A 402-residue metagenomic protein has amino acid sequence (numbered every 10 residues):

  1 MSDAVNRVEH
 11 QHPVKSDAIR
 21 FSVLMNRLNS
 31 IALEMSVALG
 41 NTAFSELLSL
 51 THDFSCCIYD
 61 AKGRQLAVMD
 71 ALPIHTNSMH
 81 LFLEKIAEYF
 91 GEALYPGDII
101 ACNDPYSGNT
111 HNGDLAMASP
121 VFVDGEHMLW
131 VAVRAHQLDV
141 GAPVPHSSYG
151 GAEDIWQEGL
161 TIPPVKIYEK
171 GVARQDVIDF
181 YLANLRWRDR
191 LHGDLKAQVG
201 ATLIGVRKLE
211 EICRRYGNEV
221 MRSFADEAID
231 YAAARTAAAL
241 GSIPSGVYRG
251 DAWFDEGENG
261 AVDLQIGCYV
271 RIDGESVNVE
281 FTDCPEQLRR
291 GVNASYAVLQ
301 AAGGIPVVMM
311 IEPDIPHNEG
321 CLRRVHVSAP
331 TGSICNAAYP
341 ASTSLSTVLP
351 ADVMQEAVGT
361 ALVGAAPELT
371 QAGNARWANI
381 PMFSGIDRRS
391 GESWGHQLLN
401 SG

Functional and structural regions predicted by a protein language model:
S2-P96, A101-V123, H127-G402: Glycine/proline-enriched, intrinsically flexible loops and inter-domain linkers
